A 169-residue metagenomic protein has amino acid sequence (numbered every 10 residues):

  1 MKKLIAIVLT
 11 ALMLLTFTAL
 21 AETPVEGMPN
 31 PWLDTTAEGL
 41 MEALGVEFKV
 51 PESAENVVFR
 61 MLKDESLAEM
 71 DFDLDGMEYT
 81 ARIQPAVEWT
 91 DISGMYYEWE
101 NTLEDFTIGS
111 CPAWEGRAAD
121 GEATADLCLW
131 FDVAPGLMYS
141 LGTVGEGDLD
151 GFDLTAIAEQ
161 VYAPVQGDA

Functional and structural regions predicted by a protein language model:
M1-E22: Sec-dependent N-terminal signal peptides of Gram-positive bacterial secreted proteins and lipoproteins
K3-L4, N30, G151: A generic helix-loop boundary/linker signal
L12, S53-V57, Q160: Generic detector of isolated residues embedded in canonical secondary-structure elements
M13, L129-F131, L141-V144: Short beta-strand element of the conserved SAM-dependent methyltransferase core
M13, P24, Q166-A169: Soluble, non-membrane globular domain cores that form compact, hydrophobic packing and curved binding surfaces
T23-P135: Short, solvent-exposed recognition patches
L137-A169: Surface-exposed amphipathic alpha-helical segments
